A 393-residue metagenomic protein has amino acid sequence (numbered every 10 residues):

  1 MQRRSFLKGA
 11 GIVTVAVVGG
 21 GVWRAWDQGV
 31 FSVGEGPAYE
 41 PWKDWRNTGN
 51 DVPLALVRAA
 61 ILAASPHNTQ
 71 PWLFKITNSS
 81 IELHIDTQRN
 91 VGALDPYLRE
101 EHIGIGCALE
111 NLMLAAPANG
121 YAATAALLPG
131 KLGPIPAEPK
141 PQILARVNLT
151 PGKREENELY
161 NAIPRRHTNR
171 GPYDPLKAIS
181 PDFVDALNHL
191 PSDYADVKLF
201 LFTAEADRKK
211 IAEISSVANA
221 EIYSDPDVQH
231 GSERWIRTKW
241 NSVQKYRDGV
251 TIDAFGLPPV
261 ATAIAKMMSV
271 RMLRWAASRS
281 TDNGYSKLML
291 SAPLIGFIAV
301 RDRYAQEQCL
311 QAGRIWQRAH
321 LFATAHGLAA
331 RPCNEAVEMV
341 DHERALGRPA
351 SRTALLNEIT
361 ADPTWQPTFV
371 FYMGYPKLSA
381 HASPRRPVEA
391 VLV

Functional and structural regions predicted by a protein language model:
Q2-V393: Acidic, surface-exposed loops and disordered segments
